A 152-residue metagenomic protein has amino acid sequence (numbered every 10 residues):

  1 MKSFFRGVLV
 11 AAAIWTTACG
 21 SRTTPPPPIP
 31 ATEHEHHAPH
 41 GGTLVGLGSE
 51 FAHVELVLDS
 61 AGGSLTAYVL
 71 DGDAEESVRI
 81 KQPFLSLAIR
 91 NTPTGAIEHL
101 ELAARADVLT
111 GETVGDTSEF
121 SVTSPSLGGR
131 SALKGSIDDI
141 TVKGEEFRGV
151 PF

Functional and structural regions predicted by a protein language model:
K2, G7, A18-F152: Intrinsically disordered, low-complexity terminal tails/loops enriched in metal-binding residues
G7-A13: Sec-dependent N-terminal signal peptides
